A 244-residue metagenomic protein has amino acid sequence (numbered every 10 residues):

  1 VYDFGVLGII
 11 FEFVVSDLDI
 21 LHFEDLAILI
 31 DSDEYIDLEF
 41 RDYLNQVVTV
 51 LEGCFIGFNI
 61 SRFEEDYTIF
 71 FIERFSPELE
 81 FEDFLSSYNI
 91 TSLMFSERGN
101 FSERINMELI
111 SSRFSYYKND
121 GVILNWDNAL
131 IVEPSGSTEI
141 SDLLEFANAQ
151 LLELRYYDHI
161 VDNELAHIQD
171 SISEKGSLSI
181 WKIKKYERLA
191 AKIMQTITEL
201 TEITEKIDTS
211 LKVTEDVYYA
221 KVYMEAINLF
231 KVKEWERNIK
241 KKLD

Functional and structural regions predicted by a protein language model:
Y2-I180: Extended alpha-helical interaction modules
Y156-D244: Membrane-associated alpha-helical segments
